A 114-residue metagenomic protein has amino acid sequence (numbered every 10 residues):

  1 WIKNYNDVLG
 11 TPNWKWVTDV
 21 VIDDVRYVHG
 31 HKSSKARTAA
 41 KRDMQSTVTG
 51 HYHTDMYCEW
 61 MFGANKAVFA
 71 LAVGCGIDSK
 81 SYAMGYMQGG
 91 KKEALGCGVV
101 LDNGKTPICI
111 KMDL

Functional and structural regions predicted by a protein language model:
W1-W16: Active-site neighborhood of divalent metal-dependent phosphoester bond hydrolases
V21-I110: Conserved beta-sheet core of the metallophosphoesterase superfamily
M112-L114: C-terminal/domain-terminus segments
